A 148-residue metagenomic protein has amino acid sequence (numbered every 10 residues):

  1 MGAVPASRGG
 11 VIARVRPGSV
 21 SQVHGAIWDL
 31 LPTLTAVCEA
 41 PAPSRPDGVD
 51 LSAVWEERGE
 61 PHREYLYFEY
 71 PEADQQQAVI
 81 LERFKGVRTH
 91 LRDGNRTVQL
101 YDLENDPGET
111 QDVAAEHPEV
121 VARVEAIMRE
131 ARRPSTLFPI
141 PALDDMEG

Functional and structural regions predicted by a protein language model:
M1, V15-S19, V23, W28-L103 (+1 more regions): C-terminal cap/loop subdomain of S1 sulfatases and analogous C-terminal strand-loop tails that border
M1-S7: Core domains of carbohydrate- and sulfate-ester-processing enzymes
S7-G10, G148: Conserved N-terminal phosphate-binding loop of PLP-dependent enzymes in the Aspartate aminotransferase
G10-V11, N105: A conserved hydrophobic position in a structured secondary element of the catalytic/binding core that shapes
L30, D74-Q75, L81, D93-T97 (+1 more regions): Long, internal low-complexity/basic segments
